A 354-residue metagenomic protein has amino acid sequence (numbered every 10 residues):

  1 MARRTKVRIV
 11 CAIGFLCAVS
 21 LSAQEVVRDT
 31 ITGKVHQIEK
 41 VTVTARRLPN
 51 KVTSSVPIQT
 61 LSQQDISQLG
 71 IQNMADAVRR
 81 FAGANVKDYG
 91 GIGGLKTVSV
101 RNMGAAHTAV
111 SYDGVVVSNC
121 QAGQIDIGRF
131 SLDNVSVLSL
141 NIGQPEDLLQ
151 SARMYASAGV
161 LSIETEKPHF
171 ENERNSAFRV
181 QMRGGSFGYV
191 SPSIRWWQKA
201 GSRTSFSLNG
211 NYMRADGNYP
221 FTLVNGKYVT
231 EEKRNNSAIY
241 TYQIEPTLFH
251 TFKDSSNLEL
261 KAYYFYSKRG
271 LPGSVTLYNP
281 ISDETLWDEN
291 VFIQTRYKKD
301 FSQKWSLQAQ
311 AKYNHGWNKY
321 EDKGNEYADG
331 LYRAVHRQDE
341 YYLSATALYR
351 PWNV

Functional and structural regions predicted by a protein language model:
Q37-S67: N-terminal periplasmic "start-of-domain" segments of outer-membrane beta-barrel proteins
A75, R79-V116: Extracytoplasmic beta-strand/coil segments of soluble accessory domains associated with Gram-negative outer-membrane
L95, I125, A158, N175 (+4 more regions): Transmembrane beta-barrel architecture of outer-membrane proteins
T108, R174-F178, R183, V190 (+6 more regions): Outer-envelope beta-barrel architecture signal
L132-R179: A beta-strand signature from Gram-negative outer-membrane beta-barrel systems, especially the internal plug domain
T165-K167, M182-S186, Y212-D216, Y264-K268 (+2 more regions): Transmembrane beta-strands of outer-membrane beta-barrel pores
P192-Q198, P246-H250, I293-K299, L343-Y349: Residues on the lipid-exposed face of transmembrane beta-strands in outer-membrane beta-barrel proteins
G217-F221, E231-Q243, F249-T251, S255-L307 (+1 more regions): Flexible loop and strand-edge segments within Gram-negative outer membrane beta-barrel domains
